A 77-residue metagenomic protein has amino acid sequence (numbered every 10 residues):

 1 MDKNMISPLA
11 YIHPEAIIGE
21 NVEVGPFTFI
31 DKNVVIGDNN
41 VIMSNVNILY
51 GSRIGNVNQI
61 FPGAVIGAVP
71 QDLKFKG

Functional and structural regions predicted by a protein language model:
M1: Iron-sulfur (Fe-S) cluster-binding modules
N4, A10, A16, N21-V24 (+8 more regions): A structural motif detector for beta-strand N-caps
G67-G77: Acidic/polar low-complexity surface segments
